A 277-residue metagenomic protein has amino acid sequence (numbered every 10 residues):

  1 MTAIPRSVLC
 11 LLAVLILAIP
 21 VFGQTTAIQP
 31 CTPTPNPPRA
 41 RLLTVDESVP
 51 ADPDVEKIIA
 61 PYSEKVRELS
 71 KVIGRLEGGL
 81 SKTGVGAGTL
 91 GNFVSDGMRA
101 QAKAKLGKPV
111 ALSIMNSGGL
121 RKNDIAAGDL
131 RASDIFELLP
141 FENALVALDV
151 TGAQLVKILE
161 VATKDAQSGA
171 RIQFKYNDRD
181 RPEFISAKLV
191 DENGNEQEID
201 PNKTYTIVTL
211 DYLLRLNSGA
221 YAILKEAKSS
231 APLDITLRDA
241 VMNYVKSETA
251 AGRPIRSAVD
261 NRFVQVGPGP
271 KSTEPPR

Functional and structural regions predicted by a protein language model:
M1-L11: Bacterial N-terminal signal peptides that target proteins for export
T2, P20-F22, R131-A132: A short, ordered amphipathic alpha-helix with a cationic face
C10-P20: Bacterial N-terminal signal peptides
P20, K71, R75-L76, T83 (+3 more regions): Generic detector of intrinsically disordered, low-complexity, polar/charged segments
T25-D54, G88, N92-R277: Feature captures C-terminal
T26-I28, I59, S81: Preferential activation on post-signal-peptide N-terminal prodomains/segments of secreted or lumenal proteins
D52-I73, G128: Compositionally biased P/S/T/G-rich terminal and signal peptide-adjacent segments that lie outside catalytic cores
V66-V85, L139, A220-E226: Acidic/histidine-rich, surface-exposed loop or edge segments in extracytoplasmic proteins
